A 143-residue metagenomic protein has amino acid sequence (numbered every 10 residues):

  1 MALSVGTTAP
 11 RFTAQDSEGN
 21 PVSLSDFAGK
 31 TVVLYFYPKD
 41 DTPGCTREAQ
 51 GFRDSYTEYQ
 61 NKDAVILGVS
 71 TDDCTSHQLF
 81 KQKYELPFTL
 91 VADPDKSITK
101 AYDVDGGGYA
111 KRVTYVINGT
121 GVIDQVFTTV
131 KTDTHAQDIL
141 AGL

Functional and structural regions predicted by a protein language model:
M1-L143: Chalcogenol-based redox active-site neighborhoods
